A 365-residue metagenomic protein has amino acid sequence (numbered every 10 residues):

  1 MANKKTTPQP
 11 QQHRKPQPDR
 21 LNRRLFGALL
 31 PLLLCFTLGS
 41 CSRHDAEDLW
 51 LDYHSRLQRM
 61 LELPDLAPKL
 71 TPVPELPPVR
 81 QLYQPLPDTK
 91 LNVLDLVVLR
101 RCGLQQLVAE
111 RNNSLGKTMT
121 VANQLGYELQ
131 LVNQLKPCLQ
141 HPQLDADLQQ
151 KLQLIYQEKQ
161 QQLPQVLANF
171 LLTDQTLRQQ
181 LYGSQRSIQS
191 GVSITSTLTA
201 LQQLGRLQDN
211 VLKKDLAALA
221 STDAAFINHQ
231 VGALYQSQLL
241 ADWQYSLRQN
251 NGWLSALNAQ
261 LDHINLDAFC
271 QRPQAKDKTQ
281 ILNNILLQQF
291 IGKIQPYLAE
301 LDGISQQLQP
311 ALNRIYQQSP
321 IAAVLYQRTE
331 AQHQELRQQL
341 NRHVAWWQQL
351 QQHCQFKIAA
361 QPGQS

Functional and structural regions predicted by a protein language model:
K4-T7, Q12-L29: Bacterial N-terminal signal peptides that target proteins for export
L30-L34: Hydrophobic helical h-region of N-terminal Sec-dependent signal peptides in bacterial secretory/periplasmic proteins
G39-S40: C-terminal motif of bacterial Sec signal peptides marking the signal peptidase cleavage site
A46-S193: N-terminal Sec/ER secretory leader and immediately downstream segment of secreted/extracellular precursors
Q157-A311: Extended amphipathic alpha-helical interaction segments
K293-S365: Hydrophilic extracytoplasmic domains
